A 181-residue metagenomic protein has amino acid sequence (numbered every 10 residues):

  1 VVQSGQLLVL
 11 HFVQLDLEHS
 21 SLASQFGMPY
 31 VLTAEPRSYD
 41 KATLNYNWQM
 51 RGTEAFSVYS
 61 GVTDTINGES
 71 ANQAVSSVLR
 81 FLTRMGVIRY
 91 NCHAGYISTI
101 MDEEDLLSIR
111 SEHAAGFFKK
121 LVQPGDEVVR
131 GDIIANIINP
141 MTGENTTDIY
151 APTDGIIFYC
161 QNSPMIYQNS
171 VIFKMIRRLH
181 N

Functional and structural regions predicted by a protein language model:
V1-N181: Structured catalytic-domain cores with a bias toward divalent-metal coordination
